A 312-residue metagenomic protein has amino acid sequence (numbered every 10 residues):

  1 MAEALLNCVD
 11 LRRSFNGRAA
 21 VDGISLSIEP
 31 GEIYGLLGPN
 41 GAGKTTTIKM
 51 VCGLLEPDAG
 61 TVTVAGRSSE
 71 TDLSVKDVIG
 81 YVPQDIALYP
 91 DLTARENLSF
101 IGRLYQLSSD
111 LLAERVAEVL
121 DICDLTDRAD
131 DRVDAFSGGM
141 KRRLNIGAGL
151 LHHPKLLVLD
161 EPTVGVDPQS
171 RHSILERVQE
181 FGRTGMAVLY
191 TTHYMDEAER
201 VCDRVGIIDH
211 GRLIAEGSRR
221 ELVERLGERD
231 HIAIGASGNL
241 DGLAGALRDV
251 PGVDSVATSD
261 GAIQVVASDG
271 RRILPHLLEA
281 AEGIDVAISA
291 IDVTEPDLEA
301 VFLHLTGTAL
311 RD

Functional and structural regions predicted by a protein language model:
C52: Helix-to-loop junction immediately C-terminal to a conserved catalytic motif
G60-V75: Conserved ABC transporter NBD signature motif
S99, R103, D110-R128: Conserved ABC ATPase "signature" region
H153: Conserved catalytic motifs of ABC-family nucleotide-binding domains
L157-E161: Catalytic Walker B motif of ABC-type/P-loop ATPase nucleotide-binding domains
L175-S268: ABC transporter nucleotide-binding domain
